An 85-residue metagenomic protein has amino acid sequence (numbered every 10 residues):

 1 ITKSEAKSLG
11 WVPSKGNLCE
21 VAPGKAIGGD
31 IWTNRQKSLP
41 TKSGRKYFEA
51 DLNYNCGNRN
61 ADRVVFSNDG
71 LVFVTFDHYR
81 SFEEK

Functional and structural regions predicted by a protein language model:
K7-K85: Functional cores of ribonucleases/endoribonucleases
